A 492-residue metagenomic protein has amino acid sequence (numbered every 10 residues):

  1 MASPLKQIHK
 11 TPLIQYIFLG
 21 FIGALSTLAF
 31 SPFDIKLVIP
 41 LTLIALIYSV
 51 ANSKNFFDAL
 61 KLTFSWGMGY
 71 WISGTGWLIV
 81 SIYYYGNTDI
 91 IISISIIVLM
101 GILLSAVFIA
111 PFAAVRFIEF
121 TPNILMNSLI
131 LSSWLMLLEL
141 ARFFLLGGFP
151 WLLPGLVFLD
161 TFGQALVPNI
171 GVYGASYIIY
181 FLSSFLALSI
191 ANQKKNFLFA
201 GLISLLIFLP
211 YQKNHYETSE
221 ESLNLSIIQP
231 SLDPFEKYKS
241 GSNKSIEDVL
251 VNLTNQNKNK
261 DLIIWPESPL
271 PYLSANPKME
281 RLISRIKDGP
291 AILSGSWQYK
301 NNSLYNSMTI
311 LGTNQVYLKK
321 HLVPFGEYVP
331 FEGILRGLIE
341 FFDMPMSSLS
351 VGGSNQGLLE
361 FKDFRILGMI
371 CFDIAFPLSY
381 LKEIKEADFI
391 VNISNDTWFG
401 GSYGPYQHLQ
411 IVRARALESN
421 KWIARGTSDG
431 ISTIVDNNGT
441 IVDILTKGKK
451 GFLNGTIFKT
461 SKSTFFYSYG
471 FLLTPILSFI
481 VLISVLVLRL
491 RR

Functional and structural regions predicted by a protein language model:
A2-K213, G401, T427-D429, V442 (+1 more regions): Membrane-embedded alpha-helical bundles of multi-pass enzymes that act on lipidic or dolichyl-linked glycan substrates
N214-Y469: Soluble catalytic domains of enzymes that build or remodel membrane lipids, polysaccharides, and related
